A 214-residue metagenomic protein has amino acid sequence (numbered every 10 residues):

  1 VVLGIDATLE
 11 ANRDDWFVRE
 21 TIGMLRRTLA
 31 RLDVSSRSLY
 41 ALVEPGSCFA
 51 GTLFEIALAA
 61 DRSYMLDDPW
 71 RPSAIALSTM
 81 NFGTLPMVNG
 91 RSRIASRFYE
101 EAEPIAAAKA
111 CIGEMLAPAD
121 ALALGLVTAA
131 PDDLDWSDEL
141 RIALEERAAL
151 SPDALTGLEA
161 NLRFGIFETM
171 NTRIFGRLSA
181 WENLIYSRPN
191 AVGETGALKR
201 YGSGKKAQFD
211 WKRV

Functional and structural regions predicted by a protein language model:
V1-I56, S63-W70, K109-D120, D138 (+1 more regions): C-terminal alpha-helix plus adjacent terminal tail
V34-S38, Y99-P104, A123-L126: Short, surface-exposed connector motifs at secondary-structure boundaries
A50-K109: CoA-thioester-processing core
A60, L126-V127: A structural motif
E100, D132, A149-D153: Alpha-helical structural elements of signaling/regulatory helical domains
V127-D138: Short, well-structured beta-strand/strand-turn elements
